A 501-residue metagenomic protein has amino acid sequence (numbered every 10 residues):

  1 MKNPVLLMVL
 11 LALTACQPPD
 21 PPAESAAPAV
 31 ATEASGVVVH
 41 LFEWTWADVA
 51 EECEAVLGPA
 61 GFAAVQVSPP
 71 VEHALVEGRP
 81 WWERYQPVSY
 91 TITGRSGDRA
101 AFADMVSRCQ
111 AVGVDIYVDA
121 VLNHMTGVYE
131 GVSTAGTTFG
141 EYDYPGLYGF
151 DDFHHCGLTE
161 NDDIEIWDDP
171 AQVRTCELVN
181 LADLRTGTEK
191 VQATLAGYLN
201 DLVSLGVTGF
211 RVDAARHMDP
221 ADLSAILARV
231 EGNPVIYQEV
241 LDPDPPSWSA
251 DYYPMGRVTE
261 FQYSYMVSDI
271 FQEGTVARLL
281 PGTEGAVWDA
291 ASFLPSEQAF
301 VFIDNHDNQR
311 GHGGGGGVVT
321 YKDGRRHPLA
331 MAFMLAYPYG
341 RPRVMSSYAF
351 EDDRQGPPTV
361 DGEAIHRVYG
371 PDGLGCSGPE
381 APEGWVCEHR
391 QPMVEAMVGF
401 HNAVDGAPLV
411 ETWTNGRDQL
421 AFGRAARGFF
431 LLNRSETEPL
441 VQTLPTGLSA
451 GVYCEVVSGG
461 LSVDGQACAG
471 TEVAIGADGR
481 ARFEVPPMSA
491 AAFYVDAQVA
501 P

Functional and structural regions predicted by a protein language model:
K2-M8: Sec-dependent signal peptide recognition, specifically the positively charged N-region followed immediately by
A12-A15: C-terminal motif of bacterial Sec signal peptides marking the signal peptidase cleavage site
Q17-P19: Bacterial signal peptide processing site
E24-D48, L178-T188: Boundary/entry segment of secreted carbohydrate-active catalytic domains
E24-V38, E52-G58, F62-A63, P69-V88 (+4 more regions): Active-site-proximal helices and loops of the catalytic beta/alpha 8
T32-G36, H73-S107, T138-R185: Aromatic- and acidic-residue-enriched carbohydrate-binding clefts of CAZyme catalytic domains
C176-E189, D219-L227: Active-site cleft segment of glycoside hydrolase catalytic domains centered on the general acid/base Glu
T186-Y198: Alpha-helical scaffold elements lining the catalytic groove of polysaccharide deacetylases
